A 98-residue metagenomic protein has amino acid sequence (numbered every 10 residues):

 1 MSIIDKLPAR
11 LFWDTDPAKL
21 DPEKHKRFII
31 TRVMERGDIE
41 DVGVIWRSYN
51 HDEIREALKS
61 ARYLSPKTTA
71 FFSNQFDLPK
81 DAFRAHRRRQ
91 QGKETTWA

Functional and structural regions predicted by a protein language model:
M1-A98: Long, compositionally biased intrinsically disordered regulatory segments in eukaryotic proteins
